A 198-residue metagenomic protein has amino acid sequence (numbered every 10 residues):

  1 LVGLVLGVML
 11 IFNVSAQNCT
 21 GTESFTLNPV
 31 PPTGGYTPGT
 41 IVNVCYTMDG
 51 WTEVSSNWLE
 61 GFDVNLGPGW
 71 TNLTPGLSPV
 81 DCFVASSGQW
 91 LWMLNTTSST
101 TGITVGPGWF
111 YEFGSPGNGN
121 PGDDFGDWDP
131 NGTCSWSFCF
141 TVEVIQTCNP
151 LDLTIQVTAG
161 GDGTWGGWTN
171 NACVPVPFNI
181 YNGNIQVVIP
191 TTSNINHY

Functional and structural regions predicted by a protein language model:
L1-N18: Sec-dependent, cleavable N-terminal signal peptides
Q17-N57, P177-I195: Serine/threonine-rich, low-complexity linker/repeat segments that form flexible spacers/stalks
P32-T40, P68, V142-D152: A short, structured loop/turn motif at beta-sheet edges
T37-G88: Low-complexity, serine/threonine/proline/glycine-rich extracellular segments that form mucin-like
G39-T47, T133-T141, C173: Intrinsic-disorder/low-complexity, polar/charged segments enriched in Ser/Thr/Lys/Arg/Asp/Glu/Gln
P68-G119: A surface/secretory-pathway sequence property marking extracellular, secreted, or lumenal proteins enriched
G106-D152, T158-G160: Low-complexity, intrinsically disordered segments enriched in Ser/Thr together with acidic residues
D162-C173: Beta-sandwich strand segments
